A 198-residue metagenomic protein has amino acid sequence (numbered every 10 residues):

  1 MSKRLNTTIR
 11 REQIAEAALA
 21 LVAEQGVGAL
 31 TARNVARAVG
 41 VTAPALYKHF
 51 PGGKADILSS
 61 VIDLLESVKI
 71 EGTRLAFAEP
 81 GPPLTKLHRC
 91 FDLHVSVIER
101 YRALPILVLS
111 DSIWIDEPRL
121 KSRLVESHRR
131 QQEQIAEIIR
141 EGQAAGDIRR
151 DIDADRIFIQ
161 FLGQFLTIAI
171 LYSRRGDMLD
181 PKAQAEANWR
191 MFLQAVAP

Functional and structural regions predicted by a protein language model:
M1-I9, R74, R174: N-terminal intrinsically disordered/low-complexity leader segments
Q13, L21-D56, S60: Helix-turn-helix
S67-L75, R100, P118-A145, D155-I159 (+2 more regions): Amphipathic alpha-helical packing segments from all-alpha helical-bundle domains
R74-A103, A154-F161: Hydrophobic alpha-helical connector segments
S96-R100, Q132, E137, E141 (+2 more regions): Amphipathic C-terminal alpha-helical segment
E99-R119, I168-I170: Amphipathic alpha-helical segments used for helix-helix packing
I106-V108, R123, R150-D151: Short, hydrophobic secondary-structure boundary micro-motifs
